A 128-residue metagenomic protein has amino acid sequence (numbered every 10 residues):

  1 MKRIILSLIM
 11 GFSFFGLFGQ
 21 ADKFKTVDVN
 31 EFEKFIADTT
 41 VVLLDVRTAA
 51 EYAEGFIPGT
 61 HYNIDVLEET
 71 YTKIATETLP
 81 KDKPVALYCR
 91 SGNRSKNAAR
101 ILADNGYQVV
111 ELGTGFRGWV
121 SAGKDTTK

Functional and structural regions predicted by a protein language model:
K2-I5, F15-N30, F35, V41 (+2 more regions): Rhodanese-like catalytic fold shared by cysteine-dependent sulfurtransferases and DSP/PTP-type phosphatases
L8: Nuclease and nuclease-like effector domains acting on nucleic acids or nucleotide cofactors
G11-F12: Repetitive helical segments and hydrophobic/amphipathic motifs
L43-D45: Structural scaffold elements adjacent to functional motifs in cytosolic proteins
Y88: Short, surface-exposed ligand- or partner-binding patches at beta-edge/loop junctions that are enriched in aromatics
